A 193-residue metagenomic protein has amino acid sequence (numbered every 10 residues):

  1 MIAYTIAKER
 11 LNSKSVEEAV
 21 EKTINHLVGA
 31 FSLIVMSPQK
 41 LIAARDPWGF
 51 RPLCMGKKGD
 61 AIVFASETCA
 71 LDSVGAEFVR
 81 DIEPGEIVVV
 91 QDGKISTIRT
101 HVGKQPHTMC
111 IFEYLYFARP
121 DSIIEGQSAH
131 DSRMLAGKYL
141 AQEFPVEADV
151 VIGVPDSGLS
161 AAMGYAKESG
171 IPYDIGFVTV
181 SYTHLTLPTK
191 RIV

Functional and structural regions predicted by a protein language model:
M1-P84, V89-D149, V154: Conserved short alpha-helical segments that host acidic/polar catalytic motifs at enzyme active sites
A3, E113-L115, D174-Y182: Short connector loops at secondary-structure junctions
A136, A161-A162: Generic structural signal for hydrophobic residues
P155-A161: Gly/Ser/Thr-rich loops at beta-strand to alpha-helix junctions that form or flank small-molecule/cofactor-binding
A162, G170-G176: Carboxylate/His-rich catalytic cores and anion/metal-binding grooves
A166: C-terminal substrate/ligand-recognition segments
T183-T189: Conserved small/polar residues in nucleotide/adenosyl-binding loops
